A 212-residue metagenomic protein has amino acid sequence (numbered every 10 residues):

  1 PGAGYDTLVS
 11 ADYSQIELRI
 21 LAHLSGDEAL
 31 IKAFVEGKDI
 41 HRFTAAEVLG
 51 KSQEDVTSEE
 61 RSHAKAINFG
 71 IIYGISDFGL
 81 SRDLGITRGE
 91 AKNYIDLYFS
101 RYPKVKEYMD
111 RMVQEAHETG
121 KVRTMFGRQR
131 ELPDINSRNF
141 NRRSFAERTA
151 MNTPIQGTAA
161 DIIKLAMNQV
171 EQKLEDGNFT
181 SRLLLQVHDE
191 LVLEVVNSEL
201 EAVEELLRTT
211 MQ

Functional and structural regions predicted by a protein language model:
P1-Q212: Conserved catalytic core of nucleotide polymerization and phosphodiester-bond processing enzymes
